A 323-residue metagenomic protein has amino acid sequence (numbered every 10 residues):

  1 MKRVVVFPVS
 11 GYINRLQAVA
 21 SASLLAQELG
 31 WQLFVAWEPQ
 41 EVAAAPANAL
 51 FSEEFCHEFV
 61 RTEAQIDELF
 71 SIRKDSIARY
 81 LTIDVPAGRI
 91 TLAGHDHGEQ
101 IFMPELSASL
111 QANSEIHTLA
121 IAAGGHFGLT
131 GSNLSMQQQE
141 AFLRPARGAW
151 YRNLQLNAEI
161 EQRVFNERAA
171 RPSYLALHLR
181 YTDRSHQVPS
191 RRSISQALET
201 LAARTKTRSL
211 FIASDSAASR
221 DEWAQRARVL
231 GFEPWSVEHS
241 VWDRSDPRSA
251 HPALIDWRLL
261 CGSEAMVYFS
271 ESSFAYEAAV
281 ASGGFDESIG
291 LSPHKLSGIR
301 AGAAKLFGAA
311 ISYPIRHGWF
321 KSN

Functional and structural regions predicted by a protein language model:
M1-V188, R204: Secretory-pathway glycan-assembly enzymes, especially type II membrane glycosyltransferases that use nucleotide-sugar
S10, L16, A20, A253-I299: A donor-sugar binding/catalytic signature common to diverse glycosyltransferases and related nucleotide-sugar
P46-H57, A218-G231: Short, aromatic/basic amphipathic alpha-helical patches
R61-D75, E199, P293-N323: Leloir-type glycosyltransferase catalytic cores
Y174-L175, S209, A265: Structural motif
D183-S214: Conserved catalytic-core segment of nucleotide-activated headgroup transferases in glycan assembly
V229-H239, D286-S292: Short hydrophobic/aromatic-enriched beta-strand-loop microsegments
E233-S263: Donor nucleotide-activated moiety binding/catalytic core segment of transferases that use nucleotide-activated donors
